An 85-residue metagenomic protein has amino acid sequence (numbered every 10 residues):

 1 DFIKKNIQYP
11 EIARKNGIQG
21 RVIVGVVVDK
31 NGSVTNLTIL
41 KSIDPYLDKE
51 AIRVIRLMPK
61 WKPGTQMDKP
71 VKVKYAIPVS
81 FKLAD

Functional and structural regions predicted by a protein language model:
D1-D85: Charge-biased low-complexity segments
